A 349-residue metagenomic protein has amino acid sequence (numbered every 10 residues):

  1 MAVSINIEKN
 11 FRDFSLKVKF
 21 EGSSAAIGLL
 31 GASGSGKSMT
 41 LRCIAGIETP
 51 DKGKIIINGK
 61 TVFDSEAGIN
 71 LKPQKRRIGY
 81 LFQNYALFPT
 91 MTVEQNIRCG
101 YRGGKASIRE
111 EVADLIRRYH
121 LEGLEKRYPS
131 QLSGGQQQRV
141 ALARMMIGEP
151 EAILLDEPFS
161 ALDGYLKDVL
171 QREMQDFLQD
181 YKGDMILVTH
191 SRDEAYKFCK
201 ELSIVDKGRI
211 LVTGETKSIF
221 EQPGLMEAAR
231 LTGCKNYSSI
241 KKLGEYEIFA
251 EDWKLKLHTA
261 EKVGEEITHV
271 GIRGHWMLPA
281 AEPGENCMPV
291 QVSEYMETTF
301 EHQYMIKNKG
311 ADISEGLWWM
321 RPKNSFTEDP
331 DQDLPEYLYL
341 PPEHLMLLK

Functional and structural regions predicted by a protein language model:
I5-A32, S38-M39, G46-T49, K60 (+2 more regions): Non-catalytic connector elements of ABC transporters
S38-L41, V140: ABC ATPase nucleotide-binding domain helices that frame the ATP-binding cleft
I47, K75-I78, F82-T90, S191: Catalytic "switch" loops of ABC-type ATPases
E48-T49, I56, A86, R102 (+1 more regions): A position-specific signal in ABC ATPase nucleotide-binding domains
G53-S65: Conserved ABC transporter NBD signature motif
V62-G79, G103, P223: ABC ATPase NBD coupling module
R77, T92-E227: ABC ATPase nucleotide-binding domains
E221-G244, G271: C-terminal boundary and immediately downstream tail of ABC-type ATPase nucleotide-binding domains
